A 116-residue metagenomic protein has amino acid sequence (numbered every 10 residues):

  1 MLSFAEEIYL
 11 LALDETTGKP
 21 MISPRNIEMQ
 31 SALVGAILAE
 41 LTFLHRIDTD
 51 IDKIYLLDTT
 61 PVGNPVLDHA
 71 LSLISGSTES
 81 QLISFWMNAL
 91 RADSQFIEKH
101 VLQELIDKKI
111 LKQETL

Functional and structural regions predicted by a protein language model:
M1-A92: Short, amphipathic alpha-helical interface elements at domain boundaries that mediate macromolecular binding
E79-T115: Ordered, amphipathic secondary-structure segments that act as subunit-interaction surfaces in large macromolecular
